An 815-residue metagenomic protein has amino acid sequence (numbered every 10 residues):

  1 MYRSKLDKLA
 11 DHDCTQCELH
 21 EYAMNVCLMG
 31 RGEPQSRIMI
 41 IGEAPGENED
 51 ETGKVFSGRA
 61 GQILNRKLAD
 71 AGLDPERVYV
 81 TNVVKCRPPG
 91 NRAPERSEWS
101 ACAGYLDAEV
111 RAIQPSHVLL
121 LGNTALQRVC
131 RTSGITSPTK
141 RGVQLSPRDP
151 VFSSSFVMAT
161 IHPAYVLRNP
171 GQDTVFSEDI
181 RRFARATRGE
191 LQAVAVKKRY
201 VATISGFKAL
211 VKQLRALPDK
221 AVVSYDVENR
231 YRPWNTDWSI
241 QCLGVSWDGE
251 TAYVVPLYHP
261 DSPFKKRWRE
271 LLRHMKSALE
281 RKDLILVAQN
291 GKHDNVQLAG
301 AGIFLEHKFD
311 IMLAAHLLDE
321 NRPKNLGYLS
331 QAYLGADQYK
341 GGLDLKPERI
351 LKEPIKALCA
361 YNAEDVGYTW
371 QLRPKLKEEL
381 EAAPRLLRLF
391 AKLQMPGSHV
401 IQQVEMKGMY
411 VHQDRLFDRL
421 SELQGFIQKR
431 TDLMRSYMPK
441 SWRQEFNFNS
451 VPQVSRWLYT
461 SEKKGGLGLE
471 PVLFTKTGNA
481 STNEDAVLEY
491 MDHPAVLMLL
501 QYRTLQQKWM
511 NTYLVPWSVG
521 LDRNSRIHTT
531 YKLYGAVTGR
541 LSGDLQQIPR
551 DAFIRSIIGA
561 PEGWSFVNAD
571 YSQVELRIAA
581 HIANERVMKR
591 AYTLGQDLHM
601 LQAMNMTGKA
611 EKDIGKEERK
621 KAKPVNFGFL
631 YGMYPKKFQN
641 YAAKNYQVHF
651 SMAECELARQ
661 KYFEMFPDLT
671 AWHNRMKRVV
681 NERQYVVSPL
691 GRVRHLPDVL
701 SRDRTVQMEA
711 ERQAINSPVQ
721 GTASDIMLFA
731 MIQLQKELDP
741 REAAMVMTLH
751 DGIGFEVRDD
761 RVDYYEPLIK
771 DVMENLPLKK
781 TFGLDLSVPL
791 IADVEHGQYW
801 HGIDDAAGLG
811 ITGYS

Functional and structural regions predicted by a protein language model:
M1-E190: A polyanion-binding, active-site-adjacent surface
M39, P147, S153-Y165, Q331-A357 (+3 more regions): A short, charged helix-loop
S116-G122, S224, D283-G291, F566-N568: Acidic beta-strand-to-loop metal/phosphate-binding motif
C130-G142, V157, P163-A164, D248 (+3 more regions): Metal-dependent phosphoesterase core characteristic of DEDDh/y 3'-5' exonuclease domains
R185, G189-S262, S277-E280, E306 (+10 more regions): Conserved "right-hand" nucleotidyltransferase catalytic core of DNA-directed polymerases
V227, D237-N290, N295-I311, E756-D771 (+1 more regions): Structural signature of nuclease core domains in nucleic-acid processing machines
H399-M406, T475, D522-N524, H528-T529 (+6 more regions): Conserved catalytic core of nucleic-acid polymerases
V648, K770-F782: A common structural junction motif
